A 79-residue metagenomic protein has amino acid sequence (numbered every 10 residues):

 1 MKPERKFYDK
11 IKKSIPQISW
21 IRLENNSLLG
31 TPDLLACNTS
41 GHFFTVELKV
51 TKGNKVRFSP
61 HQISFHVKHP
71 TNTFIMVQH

Functional and structural regions predicted by a protein language model:
M1-N25, T39: Acidic-basic catalytic patches of nuclease active cores, encompassing PD-(D/E)XK and other metal-cofactor nuclease
E4, E47, Q62: Acidic-residue sensor for enzyme active/binding pockets
R22, E47, I75-V77: Structural signal for conserved beta-strand scaffold positions within catalytic alpha/beta enzyme cores
G30: Beta-rich catalytic cores
L34-A36, H42-K52: Conserved catalytic cores of phosphodiester-cleaving nucleases, focusing on short active-site segments
T51-P70: Mg2+/Mn2+-dependent nuclease catalytic core
K68-H79: Nucleic-acid nuclease catalytic cores
